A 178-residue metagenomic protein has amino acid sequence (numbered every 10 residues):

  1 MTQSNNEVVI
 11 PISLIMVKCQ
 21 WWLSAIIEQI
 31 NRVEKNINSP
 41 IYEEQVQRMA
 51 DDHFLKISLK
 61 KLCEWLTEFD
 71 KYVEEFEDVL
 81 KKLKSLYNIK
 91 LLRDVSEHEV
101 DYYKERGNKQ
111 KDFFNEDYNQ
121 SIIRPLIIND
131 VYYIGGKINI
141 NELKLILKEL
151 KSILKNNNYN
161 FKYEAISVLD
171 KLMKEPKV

Functional and structural regions predicted by a protein language model:
M1-L86, K111-V178: Amphipathic alpha-helical interface segments
L83-N108: Histidine-centered, metal-coordinating catalytic motifs and their short helical/loop contexts
